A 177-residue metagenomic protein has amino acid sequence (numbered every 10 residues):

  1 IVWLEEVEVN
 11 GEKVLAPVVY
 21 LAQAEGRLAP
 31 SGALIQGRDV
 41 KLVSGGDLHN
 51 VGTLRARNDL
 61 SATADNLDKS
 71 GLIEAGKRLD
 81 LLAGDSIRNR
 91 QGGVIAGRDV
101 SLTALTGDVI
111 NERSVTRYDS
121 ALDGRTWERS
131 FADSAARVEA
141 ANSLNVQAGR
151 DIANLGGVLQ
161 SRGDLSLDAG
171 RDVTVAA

Functional and structural regions predicted by a protein language model:
I1-A177: Binding/recognition "hotspot" determinant
